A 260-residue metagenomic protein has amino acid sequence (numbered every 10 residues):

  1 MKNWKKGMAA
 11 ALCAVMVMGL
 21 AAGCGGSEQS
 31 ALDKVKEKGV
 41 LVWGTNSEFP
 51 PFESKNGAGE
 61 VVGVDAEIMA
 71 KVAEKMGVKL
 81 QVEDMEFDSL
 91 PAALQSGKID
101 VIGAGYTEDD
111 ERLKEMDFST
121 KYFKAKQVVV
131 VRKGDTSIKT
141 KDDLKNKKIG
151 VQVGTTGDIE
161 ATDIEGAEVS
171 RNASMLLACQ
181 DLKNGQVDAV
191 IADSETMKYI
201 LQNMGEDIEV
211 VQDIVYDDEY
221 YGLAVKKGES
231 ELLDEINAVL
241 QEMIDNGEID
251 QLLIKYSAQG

Functional and structural regions predicted by a protein language model:
M1-V40, G260: Short, low-complexity disordered leader/linker segments with a strong preference for bacterial N-terminal type II
G25, A66-K75, K148, V153-T155 (+1 more regions): Extended ligand-binding regions for polar small-molecule ligands
Q29-G105: Extracytoplasmic small-molecule ligand-binding "clamshell" domains of the periplasmic binding protein/Venus flytrap
G39-T45, K141-G154: Short loop->beta-strand "edge-of-pocket" segments that line small-molecule binding or catalytic clefts across diverse
S47, K124-V131, S194, K198-Q241 (+1 more regions): Periplasmic-binding protein-like
A70, E74, K79-D143, E209 (+1 more regions): Acidic, polar ligand-binding/catalytic clefts
Q81-A92, T136, V153-T156, S170-N184: Short helix-initiation/N-cap motifs at beta->coil->alpha
Y106-K114, E160-D163, K183, D188-D217: A ligand-binding cleft/hinge motif common to bilobed small-molecule-binding domains
